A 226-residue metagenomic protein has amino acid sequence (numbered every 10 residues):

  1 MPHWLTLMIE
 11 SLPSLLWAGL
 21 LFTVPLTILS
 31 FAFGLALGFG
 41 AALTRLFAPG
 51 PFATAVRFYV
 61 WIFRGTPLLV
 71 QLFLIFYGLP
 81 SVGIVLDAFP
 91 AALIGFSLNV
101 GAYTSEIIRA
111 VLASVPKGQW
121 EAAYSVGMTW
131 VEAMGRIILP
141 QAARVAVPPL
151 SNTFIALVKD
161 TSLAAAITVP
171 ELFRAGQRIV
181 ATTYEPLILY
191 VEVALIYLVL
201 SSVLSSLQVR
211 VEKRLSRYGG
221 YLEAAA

Functional and structural regions predicted by a protein language model:
M1-A226: Transmembrane alpha-helices and adjacent helix-loop boundaries
